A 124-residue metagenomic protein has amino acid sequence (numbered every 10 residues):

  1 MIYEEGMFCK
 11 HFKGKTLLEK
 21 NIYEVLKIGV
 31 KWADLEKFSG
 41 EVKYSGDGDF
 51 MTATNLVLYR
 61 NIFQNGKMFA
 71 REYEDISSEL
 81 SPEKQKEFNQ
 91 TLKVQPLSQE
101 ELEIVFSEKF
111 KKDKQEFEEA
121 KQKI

Functional and structural regions predicted by a protein language model:
M1-L17: Short coil-to-beta transition motif at edge beta-strands of beta-rich domains
G6, W32-L35, S78-L80: A short local loop/turn or secondary-structure capping micro-motif enriched for an aromatic residue
K15-L18, Q64-G66: Glycine-centered tight beta-turn/hairpin loop motif at sheet-sheet or coil-to-beta transitions
T16-D34: Short beta-strand-centered aromatic/proline hotspots
I28-Y73: Basic/aromatic-rich interaction segments and small domains that mediate binding to polyanionic partners
I62-K114: Intrinsically disordered, low-complexity, charged/polar segments
E119: Short, cationic low-complexity segments
Q122-I124: Short acidic DE-rich linear segments
